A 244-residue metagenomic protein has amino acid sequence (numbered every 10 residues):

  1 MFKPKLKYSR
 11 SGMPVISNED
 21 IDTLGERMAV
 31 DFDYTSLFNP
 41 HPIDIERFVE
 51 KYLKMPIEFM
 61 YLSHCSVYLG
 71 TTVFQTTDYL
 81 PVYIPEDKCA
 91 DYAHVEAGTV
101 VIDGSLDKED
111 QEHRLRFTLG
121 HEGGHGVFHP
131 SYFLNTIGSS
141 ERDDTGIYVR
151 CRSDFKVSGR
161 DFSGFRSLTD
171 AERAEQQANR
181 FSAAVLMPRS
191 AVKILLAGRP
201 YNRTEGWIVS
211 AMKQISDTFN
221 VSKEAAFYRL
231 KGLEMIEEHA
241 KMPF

Functional and structural regions predicted by a protein language model:
M1-F244: Active-site hotspot residues in diverse enzymes, especially metal/ion-binding acidic/histidine motifs
